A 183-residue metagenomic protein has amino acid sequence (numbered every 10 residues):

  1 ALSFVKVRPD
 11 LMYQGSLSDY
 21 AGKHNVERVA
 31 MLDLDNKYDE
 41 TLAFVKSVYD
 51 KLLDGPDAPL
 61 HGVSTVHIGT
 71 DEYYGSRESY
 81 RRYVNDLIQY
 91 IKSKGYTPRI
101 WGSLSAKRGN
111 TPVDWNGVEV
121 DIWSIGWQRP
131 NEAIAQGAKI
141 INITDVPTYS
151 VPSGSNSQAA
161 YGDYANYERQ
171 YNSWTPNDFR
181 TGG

Functional and structural regions predicted by a protein language model:
A1, G69-D71, R99-S103, D121-W123 (+1 more regions): Generic beta-strand/beta-sheet core signal
A1-Q89, S93-K94, S105: Aromatic-lined carbohydrate-binding surfaces of glycoside hydrolases
R8, R28, R77, R81-R82 (+6 more regions): Arginine residue identity/basic-tract feature
M31, H61-H67, T97-R99, G117-D121 (+1 more regions): Structural preference for beta-strand elements that scaffold enzyme active sites
Y38, Y80, V84, Y96 (+5 more regions): Aromatic-enriched hydrophobic runs in primary sequence
S93-S103, P130, I140-T144: Acidic/polar loop patches that form or flank catalytic/metal-binding clefts of enzymes that bind anionic ligands
N110-V118, S124-G183: Flexible, acidic glycine-rich loops studded with aromatic residues
